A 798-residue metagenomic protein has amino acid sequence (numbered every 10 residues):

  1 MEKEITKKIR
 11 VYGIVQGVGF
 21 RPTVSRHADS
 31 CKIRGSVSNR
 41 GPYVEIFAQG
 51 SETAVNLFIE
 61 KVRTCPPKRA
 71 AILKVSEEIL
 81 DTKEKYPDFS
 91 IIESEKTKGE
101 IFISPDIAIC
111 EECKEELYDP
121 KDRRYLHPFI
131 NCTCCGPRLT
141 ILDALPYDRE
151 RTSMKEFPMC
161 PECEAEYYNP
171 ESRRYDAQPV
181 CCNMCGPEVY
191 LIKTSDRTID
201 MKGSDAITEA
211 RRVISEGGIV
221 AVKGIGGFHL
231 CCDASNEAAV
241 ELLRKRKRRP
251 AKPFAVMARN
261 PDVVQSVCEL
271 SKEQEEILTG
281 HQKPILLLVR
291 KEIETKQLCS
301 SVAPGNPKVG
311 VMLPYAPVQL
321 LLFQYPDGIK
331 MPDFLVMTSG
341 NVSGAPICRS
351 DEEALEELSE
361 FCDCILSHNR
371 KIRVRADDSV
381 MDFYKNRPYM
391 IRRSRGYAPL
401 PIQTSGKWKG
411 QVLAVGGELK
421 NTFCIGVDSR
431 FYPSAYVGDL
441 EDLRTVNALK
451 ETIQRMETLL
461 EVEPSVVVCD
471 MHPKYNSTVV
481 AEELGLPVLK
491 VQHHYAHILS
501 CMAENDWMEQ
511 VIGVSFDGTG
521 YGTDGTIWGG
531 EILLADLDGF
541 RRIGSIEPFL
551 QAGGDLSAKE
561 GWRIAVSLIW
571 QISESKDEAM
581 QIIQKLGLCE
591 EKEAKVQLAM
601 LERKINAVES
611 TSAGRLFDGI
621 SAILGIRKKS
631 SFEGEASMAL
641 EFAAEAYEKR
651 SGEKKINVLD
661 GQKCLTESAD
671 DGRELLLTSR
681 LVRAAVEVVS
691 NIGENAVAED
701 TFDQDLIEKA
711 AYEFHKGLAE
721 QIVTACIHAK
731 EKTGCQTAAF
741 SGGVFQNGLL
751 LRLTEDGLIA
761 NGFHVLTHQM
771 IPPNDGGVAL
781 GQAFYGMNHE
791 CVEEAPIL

Functional and structural regions predicted by a protein language model:
M1-P179, N183-G186, Y190: Intrinsically disordered, low-complexity, mixed-charge
C65, E166, D327, M331-G406 (+2 more regions): Internal gly/pro-rich beta-alpha loop/helix module that stabilizes soluble enzyme cofactors or their anionic handles
I79, G227-E292: A phosphate-binding glycine/aspartate-rich beta-alpha loop in the early core of alpha/beta enzymes
P179, G186-E188, G417-R455, S567-C735 (+1 more regions): A contiguous, well-structured pocket-lining segment that forms one wall/lid of small-molecule binding clefts in soluble
A221, E461-P473, T733-V744: Short glycine-rich phosphate-binding loop at a beta-alpha junction
Q265-S271, L321, I347-E352, D378-S379 (+2 more regions): Conserved phosphate-binding catalytic cores of ATP/NTP-utilizing and phosphoryl-transfer enzymes
D470, G485-H497, Q736-S741, G748 (+1 more regions): Conserved phosphate-binding/catalytic loops in two-lobed NTP-binding clefts
Y495-F516, G520-G522, G561-W570, L766-L798: Glycine-rich phosphate-binding/hydrolytic loop that grips phosphoryl groups
